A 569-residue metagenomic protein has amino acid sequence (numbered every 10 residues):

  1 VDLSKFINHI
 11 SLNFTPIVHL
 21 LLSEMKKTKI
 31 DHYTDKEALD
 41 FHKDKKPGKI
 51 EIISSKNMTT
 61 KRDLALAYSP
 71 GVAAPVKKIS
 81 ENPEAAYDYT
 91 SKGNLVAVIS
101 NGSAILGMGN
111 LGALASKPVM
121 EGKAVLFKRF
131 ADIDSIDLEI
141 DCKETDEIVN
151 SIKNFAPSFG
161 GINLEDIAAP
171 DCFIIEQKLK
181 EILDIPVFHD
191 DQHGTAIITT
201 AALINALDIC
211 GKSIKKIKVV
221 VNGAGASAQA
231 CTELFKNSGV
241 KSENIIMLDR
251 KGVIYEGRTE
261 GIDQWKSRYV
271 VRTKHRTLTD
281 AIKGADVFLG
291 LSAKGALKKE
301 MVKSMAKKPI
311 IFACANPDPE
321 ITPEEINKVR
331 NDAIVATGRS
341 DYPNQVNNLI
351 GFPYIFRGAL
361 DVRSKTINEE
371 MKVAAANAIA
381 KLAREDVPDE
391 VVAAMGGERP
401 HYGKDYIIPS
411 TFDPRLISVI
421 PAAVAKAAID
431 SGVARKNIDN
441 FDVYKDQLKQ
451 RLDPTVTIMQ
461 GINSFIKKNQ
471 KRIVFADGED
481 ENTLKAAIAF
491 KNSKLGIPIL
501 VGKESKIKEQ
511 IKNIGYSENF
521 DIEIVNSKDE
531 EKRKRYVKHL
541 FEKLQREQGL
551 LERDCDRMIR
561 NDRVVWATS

Functional and structural regions predicted by a protein language model:
M25-V187, L382, K426-A427, A434 (+9 more regions): N-terminal ligand-binding/catalytic initiation module
L106, L111-A131, L183, H189 (+8 more regions): Glycine-rich phosphate/diphosphate-binding loop of Rossmann-like nucleotide-binding domains
N163-D166, L289-D341: ADP-ribose/adenylate-binding Rossmann-like module
I175, L416-K445, K491-S527: Terminal amphipathic helices with adjacent charged low-complexity linkers/tails
P186, D190-D191, C210-K212, A315-P421 (+1 more regions): Adenosine-phosphate binding glycine-rich loop
S213-I217, S242-E243, R384-E398, S431-D442 (+2 more regions): Flexible, glycine/charged-enriched surface loops at secondary-structure junctions
N437-F465: Long, charged amphipathic helices and adjacent flexible linkers at domain junctions
